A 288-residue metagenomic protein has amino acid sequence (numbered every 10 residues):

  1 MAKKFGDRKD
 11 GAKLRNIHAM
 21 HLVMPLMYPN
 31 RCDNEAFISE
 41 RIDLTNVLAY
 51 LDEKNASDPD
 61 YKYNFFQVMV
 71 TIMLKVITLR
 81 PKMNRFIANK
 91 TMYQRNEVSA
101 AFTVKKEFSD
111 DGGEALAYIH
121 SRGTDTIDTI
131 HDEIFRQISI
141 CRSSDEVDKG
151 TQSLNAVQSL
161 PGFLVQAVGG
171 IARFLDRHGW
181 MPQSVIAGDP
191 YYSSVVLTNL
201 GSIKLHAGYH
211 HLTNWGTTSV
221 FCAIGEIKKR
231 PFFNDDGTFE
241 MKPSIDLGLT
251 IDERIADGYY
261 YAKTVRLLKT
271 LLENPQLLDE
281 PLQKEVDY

Functional and structural regions predicted by a protein language model:
M1-Y288: C-terminal catalytic/motor cores of large multi-domain enzyme assemblies
